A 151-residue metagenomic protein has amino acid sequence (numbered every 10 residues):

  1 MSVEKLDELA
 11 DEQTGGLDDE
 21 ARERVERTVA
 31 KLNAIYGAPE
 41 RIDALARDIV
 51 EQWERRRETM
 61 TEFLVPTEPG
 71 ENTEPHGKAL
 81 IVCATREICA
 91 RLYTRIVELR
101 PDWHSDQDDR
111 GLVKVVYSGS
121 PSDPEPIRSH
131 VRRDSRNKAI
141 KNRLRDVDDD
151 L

Functional and structural regions predicted by a protein language model:
M1-H76, Y93: Interdomain helical connector at the RecA1-RecA2 junction of SF1/SF2 helicase-like NTPases
S2-E4, C89-R91, S122-R128: Switch/connector loops and helix/strand junctions flanking conserved nucleotide-binding motifs in nucleotide-processing
A34-R41, L45, A84, I88 (+2 more regions): Catalytic cores of large soluble enzymes that bind and process phosphate-bearing ligands
D48-Q52, R56, L92-D102, G119 (+2 more regions): Generic, well-ordered alpha-helical scaffold segments in large soluble proteins
P75-T85: Conserved RecA-like ASCE P-loop NTPase motor core of nucleic-acid helicases/translocases
C83-R95, D108-G119: Gly/Pro-rich turn-and-neighbor structural signature
D108-L151: Conserved motor-coupling elements within RecA-like helicase/translocase cores
